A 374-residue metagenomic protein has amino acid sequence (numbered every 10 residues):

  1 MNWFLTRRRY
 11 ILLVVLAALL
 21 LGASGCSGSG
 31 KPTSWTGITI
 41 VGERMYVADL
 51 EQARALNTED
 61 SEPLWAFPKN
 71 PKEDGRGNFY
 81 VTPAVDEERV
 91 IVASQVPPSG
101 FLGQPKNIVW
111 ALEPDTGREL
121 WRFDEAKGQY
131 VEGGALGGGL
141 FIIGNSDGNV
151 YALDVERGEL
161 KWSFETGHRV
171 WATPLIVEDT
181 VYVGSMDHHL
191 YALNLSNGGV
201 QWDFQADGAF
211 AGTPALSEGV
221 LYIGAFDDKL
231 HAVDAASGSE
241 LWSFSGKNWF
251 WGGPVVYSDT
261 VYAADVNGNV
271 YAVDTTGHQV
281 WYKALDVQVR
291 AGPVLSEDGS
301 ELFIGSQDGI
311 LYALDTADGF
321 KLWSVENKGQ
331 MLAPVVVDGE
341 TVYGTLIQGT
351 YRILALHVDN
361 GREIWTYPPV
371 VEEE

Functional and structural regions predicted by a protein language model:
N2-L12: Bacterial N-terminal signal peptides that target proteins for export
L13-A23: Bacterial N-terminal signal peptides
C26-G30, E62-E73, R118-D124, E159-F164 (+5 more regions): A short beta-strand motif characteristic of beta-propeller blades
S29-A53, G77-W110, F123-Y151, F164-Y191 (+6 more regions): Repeat-blade elements of multi-bladed beta-propeller folds
L50-L64: Beta-propeller domains
N57-S61, E113-T116, D154-G158, N194-G198 (+4 more regions): Short loop/turn segments that connect beta-strands within beta-propeller blades
